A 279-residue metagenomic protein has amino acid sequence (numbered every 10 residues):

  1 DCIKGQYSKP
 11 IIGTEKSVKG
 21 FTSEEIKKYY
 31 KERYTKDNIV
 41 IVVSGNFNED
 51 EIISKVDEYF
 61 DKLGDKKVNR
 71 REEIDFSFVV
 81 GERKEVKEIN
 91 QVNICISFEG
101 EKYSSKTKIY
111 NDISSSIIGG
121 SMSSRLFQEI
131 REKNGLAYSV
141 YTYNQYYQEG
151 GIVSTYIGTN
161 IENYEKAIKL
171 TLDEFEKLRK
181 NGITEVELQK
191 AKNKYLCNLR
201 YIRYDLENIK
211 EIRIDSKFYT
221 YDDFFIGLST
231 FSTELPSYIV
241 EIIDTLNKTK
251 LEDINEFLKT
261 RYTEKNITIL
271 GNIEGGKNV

Functional and structural regions predicted by a protein language model:
D1-V68, K102, K133-V279: Charge-rich, well-structured scaffold segments of protease-associated domains
K4, Y110-N111, L126, E149: Hydrophobic alpha-helical context, especially transmembrane and signal-peptide helices
V68-R125, S216, S229, L270-I273: His/Glu-based metal-binding/catalytic segments typifying zinc-dependent metallopeptidases
R125-L126, D253: Short Gly/charged-rich anion-binding patches and loops
